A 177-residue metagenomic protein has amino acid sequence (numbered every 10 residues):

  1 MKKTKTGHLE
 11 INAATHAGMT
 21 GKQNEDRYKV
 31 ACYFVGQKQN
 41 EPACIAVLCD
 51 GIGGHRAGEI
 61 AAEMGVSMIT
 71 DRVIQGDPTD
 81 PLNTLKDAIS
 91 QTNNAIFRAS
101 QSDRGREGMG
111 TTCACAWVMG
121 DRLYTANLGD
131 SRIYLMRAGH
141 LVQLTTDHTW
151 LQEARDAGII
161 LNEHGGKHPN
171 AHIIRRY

Functional and structural regions predicted by a protein language model:
M1-Y177: PP2C/PPM-type serine/threonine phosphatase catalytic domain
